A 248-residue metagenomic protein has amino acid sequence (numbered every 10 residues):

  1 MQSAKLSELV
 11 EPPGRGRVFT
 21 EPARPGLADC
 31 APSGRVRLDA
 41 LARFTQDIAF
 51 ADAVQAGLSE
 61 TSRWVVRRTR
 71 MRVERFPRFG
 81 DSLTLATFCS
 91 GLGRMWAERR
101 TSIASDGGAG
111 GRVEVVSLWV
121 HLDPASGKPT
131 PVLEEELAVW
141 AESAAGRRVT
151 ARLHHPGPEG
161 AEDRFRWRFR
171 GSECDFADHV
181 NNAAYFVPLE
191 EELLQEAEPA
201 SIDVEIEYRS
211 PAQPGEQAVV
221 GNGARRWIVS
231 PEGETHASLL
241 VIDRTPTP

Functional and structural regions predicted by a protein language model:
Q2-K5, G16, R68-H155, Y208-G215 (+1 more regions): HotDog/MaoC-like acyl-thioester-processing domains
Q2-R67, V116, V120-I202: Hot-dog-fold acyl-thioester-processing enzymes
